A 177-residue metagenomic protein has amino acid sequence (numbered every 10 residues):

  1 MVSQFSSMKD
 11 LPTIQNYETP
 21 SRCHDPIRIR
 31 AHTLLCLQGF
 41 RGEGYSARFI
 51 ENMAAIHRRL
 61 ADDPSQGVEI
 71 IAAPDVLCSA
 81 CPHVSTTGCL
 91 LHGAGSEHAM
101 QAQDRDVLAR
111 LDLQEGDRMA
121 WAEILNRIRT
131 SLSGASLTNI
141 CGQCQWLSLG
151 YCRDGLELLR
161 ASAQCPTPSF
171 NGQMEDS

Functional and structural regions predicted by a protein language model:
S6, T167-S177: Short, basic, low-complexity termini and linkers enriched in Ser/Thr/Gly/Pro that act as targeting/leader peptides
M8-D62: Long, hydrophobic N-terminal alpha-helical segment
P20-P26, D63-I70, I124-G142: Short, intrinsically disordered, charge-biased short linear motifs at domain edges
H32-G44, A72-H92, S136-G155: Local cysteine-cluster metal-coordination motifs and their immediate loop/turn environment, predominantly Fe-S cluster
N52-A55, R59-L77, H83: Substrate-recognition/cap regions that form aromatic- and gly/pro-loop-enriched pockets for small-molecule ligands
N52-I56, G95-Q103, L156-S169: Short cysteine/histidine-rich metal-coordination sites, predominantly Zn2+-binding motifs
G88-N126: Mid-chain, well-packed structural core segment of small domains
